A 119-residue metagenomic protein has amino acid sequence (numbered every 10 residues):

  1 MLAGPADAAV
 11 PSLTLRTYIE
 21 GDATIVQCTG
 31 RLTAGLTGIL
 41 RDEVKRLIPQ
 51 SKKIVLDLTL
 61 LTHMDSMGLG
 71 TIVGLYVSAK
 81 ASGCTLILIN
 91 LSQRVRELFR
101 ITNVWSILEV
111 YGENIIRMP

Functional and structural regions predicted by a protein language model:
M1-H63, G74-P119: STAS-like cytosolic regulatory interaction modules
